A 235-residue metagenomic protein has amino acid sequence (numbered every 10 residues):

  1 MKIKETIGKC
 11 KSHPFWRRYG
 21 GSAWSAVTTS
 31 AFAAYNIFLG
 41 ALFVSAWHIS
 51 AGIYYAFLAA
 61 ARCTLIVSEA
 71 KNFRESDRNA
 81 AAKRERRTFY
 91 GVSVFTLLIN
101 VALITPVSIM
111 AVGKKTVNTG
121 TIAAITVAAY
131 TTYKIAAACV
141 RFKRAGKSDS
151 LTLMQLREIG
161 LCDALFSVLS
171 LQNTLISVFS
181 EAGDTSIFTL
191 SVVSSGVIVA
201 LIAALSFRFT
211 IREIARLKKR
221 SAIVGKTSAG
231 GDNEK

Functional and structural regions predicted by a protein language model:
S25-I37, H48-K71, S170-T174: Hydrophobic alpha-helical transmembrane segments of multi-pass membrane proteins
I37-I49, P106-T121, L175-T189: Helix-coil boundary and interhelical linker segments in multi-pass alpha-helical membrane proteins
Y54-R62, T96-N100, T121-V140, G196-I202: Generic alpha-helical transmembrane segments
F57-E75, T132-A145, F209-R212: Membrane-water interface of transmembrane alpha-helices
E75-L98: Juxtamembrane helix-capping/reentrant segments at transmembrane boundaries
A123, R141-F166, L217-G225: Membrane-helix boundary/juxtamembrane motif in polytopic membrane proteins
A129-K134, Q155-L175: Hydrophobic alpha-helical membrane segments
L165-K235: C-terminal transmembrane-bundle signature of multipass membrane proteins, characterized by strong activation on
